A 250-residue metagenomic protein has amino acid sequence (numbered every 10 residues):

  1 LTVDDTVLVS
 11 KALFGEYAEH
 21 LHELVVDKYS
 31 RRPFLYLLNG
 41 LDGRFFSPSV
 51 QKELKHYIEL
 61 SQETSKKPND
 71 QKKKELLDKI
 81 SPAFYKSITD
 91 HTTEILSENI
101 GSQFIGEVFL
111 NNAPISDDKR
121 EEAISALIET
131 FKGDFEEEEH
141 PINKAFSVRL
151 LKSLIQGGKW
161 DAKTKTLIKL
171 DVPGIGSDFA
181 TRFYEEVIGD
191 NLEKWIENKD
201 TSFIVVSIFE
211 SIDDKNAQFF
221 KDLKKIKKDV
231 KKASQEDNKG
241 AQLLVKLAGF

Functional and structural regions predicted by a protein language model:
L1-F250: Eukaryotic gene-expression regulator signature that favors modular helical reader/repeat domains and their
